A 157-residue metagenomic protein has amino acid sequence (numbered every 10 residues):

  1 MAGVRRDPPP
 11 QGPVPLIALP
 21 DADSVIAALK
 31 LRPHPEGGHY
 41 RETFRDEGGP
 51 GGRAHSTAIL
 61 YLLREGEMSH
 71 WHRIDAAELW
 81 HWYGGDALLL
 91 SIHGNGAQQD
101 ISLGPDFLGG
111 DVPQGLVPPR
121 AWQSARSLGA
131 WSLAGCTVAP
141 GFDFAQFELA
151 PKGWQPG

Functional and structural regions predicted by a protein language model:
G12-L116, S124-A125, G129-S132, C136-G157: Non-catalytic, conserved peripheral segments adjacent to functional cores
